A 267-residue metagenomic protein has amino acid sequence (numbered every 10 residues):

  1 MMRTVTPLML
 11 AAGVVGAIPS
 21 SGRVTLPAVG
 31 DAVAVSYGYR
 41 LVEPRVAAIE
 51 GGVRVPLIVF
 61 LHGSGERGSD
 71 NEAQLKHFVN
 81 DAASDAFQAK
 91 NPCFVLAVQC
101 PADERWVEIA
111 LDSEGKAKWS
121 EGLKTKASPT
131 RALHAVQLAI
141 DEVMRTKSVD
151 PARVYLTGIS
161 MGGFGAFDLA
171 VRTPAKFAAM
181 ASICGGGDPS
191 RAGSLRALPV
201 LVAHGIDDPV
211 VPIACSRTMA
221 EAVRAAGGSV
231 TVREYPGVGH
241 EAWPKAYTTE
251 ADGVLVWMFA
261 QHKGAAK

Functional and structural regions predicted by a protein language model:
V15-L57, C93, S128, A132-L138 (+8 more regions): A domain-start/cap signature at the N-terminus of enzymes
A48-V53, E108-I159: Gly/Ser-rich "nucleophile elbow"/oxyanion-hole loop immediately N-terminal to the catalytic nucleophile in hydrolases
V59-E66, C100, G163, G205: Glycine-rich His-Gly loop
S64-L133: Active-site machinery of serine-nucleophile hydrolases
K76-A86, C184-G193, A214, T218: Alpha-helical scaffolding within the catalytic cores of extracellular/periplasmic polymer-degrading hydrolases
N91, L195-V200: Short, proline-enriched alpha-helix->beta-strand connector loops that line the catalytic pocket of alpha/beta-hydrolase
D141-S148, A152-R196: Primarily recognizes the serine-hydrolase "nucleophile elbow" in alpha/beta-hydrolase and SGNH/GDSL folds
I183, P199-A203, D207-K267: C-terminal catalytic histidine-bearing segment of alpha/beta-hydrolase fold enzymes
